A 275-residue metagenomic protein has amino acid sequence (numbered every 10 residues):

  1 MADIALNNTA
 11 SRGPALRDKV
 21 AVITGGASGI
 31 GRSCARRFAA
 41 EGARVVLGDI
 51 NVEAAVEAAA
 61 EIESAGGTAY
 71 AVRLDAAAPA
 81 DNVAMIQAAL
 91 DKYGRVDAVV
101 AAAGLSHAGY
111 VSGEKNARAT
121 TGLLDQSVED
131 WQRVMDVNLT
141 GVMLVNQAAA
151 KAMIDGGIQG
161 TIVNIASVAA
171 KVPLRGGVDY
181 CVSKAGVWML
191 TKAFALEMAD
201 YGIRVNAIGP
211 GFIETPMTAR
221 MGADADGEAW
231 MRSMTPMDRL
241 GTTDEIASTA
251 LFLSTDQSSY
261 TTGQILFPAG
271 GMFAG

Functional and structural regions predicted by a protein language model:
A2-G13, V172, T215, A250-L251 (+1 more regions): Short C-terminal tail/terminal secondary-structure segment of NAD(P)H-dependent dehydrogenase/reductase domains
V52-E53, R73-I86, V128, E245: The beta1-alpha1 cofactor-binding region of Rossmann-like NAD(H)/NADP(H)-dependent oxidoreductases
G94, M143, R239-P268, F273: C-terminal substrate-recognition "lid" of short-chain dehydrogenase/reductases
A117-M143, V163, V187, M237: Catalytic Tyr-X3-Lys loop
N146, S183, T191: Active-site helix of classical SDR
K151, D155, L196-E197, S259: Alpha-helical segment proximal to the catalytic Tyr-Lys
S167: Residue(s) in the substrate-gating loop at a strand-loop-helix junction that position the organic substrate next
A199, R204, P236, T261-G263: Short, small/polar-rich loop/turn modules that mediate ligand/substrate recognition or access, typified
